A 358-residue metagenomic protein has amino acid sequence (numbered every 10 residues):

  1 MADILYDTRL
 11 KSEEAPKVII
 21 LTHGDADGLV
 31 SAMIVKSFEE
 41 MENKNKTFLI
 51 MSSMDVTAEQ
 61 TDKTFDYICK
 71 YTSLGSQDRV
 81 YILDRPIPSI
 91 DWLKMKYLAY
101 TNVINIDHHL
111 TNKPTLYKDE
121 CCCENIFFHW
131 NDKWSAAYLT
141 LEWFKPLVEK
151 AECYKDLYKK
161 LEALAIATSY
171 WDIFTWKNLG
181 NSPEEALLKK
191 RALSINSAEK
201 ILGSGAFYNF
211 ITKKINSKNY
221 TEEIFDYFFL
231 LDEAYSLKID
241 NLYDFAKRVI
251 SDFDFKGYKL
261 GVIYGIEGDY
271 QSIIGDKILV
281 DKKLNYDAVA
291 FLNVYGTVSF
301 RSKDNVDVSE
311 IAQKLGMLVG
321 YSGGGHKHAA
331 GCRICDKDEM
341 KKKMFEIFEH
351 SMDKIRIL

Functional and structural regions predicted by a protein language model:
M1-L187, D240-L358: Replace "Mg2+/Mn2+-dependent" with "divalent metal-dependent
S169-S251: Hydrophobic, aromatic-enriched interface-forming segments
